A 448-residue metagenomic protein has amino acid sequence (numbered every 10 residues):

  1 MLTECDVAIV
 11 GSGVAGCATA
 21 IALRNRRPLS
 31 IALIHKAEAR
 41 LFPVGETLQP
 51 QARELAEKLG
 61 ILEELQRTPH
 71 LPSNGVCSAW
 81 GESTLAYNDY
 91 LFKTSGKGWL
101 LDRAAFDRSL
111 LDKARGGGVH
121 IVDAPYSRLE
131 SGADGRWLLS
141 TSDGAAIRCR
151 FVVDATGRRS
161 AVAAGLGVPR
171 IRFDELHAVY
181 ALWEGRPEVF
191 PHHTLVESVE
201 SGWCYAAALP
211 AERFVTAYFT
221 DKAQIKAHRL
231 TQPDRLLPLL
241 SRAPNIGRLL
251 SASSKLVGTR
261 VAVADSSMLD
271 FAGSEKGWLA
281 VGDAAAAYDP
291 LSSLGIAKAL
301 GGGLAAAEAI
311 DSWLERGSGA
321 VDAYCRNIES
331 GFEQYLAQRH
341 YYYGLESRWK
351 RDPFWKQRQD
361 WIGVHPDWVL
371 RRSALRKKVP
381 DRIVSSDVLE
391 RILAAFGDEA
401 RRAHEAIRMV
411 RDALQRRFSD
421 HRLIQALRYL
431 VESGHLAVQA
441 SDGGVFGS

Functional and structural regions predicted by a protein language model:
L2-A15: Beta1/beta-strand and adjacent pyrophosphate-binding region of the FAD-binding site in flavoprotein oxidoreductases
R24-V44: Glycine-rich FAD pyrophosphate-binding loop
N25, K113-R248: Predominantly flavin-linked oxidoreductase catalytic cores and closely associated redox partners
L41-A79: N-terminal FAD cofactor-binding segment of flavoenzymes
T68-P69, R128, K226, L230-H340 (+1 more regions): FAD/FMN-dependent oxidoreductases across multiple families
F92-D112, A161, K226-T231: Short beta-strand to alpha-helix junction loop
D311-I424: C-terminal helical "tail/cap" subdomain of flavin- and related membrane-associated enzymes
V431-D442: A short, conserved structural fragment
